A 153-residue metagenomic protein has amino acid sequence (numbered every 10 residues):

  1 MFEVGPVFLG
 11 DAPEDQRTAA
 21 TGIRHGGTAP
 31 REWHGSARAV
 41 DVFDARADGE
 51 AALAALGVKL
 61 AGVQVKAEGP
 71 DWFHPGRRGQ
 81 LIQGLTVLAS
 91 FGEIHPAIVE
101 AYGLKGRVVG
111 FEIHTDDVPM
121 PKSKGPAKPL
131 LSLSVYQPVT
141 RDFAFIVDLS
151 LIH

Functional and structural regions predicted by a protein language model:
M1-I152: Extended beta-strand-rich architecture
